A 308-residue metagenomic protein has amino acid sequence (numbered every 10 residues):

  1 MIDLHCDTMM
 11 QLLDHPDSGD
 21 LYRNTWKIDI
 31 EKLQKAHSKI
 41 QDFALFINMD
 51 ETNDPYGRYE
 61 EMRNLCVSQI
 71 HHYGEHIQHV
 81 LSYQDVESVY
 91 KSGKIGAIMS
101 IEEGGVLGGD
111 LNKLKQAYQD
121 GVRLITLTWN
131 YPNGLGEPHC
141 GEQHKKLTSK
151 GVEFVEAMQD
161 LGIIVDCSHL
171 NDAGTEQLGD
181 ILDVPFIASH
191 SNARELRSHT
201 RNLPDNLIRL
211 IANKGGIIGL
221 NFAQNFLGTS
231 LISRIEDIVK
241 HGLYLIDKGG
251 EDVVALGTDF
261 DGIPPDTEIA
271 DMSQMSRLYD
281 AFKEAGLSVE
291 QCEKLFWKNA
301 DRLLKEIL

Functional and structural regions predicted by a protein language model:
M1-L220, N225, L243-I246, V253 (+2 more regions): Extended, charged catalytic domains and RNA/DNA-binding interfaces, predominantly in divalent-metal-using enzymes
N24, I232, E236, I269-S273: Soluble non-cytosolic domains of exported or imported proteins
F46-N48, G262, F296-R302: A short, acidic, flexible beta-alpha connecting loop/helix-capping segment that sits on the rim of active
N53-P55, S198-R201, S230-S233, D266-I269: Short, solvent-exposed loop/turn segments at secondary-structure boundaries
L147-T148, V152, I208-I217, F222-V239 (+4 more regions): Hydrophobic, well-ordered secondary-structure segments that either form specific early membrane-associated helices used
F222, G249-M272: Short acidic/histidine-rich active-site segments
S233-E251: Active-site/ligand-binding-proximal alpha/beta "capping" segment
A270-L308: Mid-to-C-terminal alpha-helical segments outside catalytic/metal-binding sites
